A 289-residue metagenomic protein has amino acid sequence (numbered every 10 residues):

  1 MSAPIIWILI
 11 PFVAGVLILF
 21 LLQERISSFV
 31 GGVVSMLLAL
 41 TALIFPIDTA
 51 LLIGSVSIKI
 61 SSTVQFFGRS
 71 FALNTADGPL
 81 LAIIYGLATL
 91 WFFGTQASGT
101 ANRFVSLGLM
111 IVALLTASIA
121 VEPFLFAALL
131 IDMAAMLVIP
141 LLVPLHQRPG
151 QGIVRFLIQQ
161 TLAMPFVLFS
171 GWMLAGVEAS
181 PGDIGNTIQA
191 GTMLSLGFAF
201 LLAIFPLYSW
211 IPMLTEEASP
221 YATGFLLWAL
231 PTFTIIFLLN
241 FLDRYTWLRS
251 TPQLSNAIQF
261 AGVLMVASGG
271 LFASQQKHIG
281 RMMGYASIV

Functional and structural regions predicted by a protein language model:
M1-I10, F71-I84, P123-A135, N186-F200 (+1 more regions): Structural signature of hydrophobic alpha-helical transmembrane segments
S2-I6, V13-A97, V105-S106: Transmembrane helix-loop-helix hairpins at membrane boundaries of multipass inner-membrane proteins
P4-I5, P46-D48, V167-S180, L230-Y245: Hydrophobic alpha-helical transmembrane segments in multi-pass integral membrane proteins
P11-L17, A88-T89, G108-T116, A135 (+1 more regions): Hydrophobic, membrane-inserted alpha-helices
Q23-I26, F104-A190, A199-I204, F272-V289: Alpha-helical multi-pass transmembrane bundles of energy-transducing inner-membrane proteins
L51-F71, G176-G185, M213, F241-L254: Membrane-interface helix termini and inter-helical loops of multi-pass transporters
S62, L194-A261, I279-G280, G284-Y285: Short helix-boundary/re-entrant hairpin motifs in multi-pass inner-membrane proteins
F66-F126, V143, Q147, Q151 (+2 more regions): Helix-loop-helix module between adjacent transmembrane segments
